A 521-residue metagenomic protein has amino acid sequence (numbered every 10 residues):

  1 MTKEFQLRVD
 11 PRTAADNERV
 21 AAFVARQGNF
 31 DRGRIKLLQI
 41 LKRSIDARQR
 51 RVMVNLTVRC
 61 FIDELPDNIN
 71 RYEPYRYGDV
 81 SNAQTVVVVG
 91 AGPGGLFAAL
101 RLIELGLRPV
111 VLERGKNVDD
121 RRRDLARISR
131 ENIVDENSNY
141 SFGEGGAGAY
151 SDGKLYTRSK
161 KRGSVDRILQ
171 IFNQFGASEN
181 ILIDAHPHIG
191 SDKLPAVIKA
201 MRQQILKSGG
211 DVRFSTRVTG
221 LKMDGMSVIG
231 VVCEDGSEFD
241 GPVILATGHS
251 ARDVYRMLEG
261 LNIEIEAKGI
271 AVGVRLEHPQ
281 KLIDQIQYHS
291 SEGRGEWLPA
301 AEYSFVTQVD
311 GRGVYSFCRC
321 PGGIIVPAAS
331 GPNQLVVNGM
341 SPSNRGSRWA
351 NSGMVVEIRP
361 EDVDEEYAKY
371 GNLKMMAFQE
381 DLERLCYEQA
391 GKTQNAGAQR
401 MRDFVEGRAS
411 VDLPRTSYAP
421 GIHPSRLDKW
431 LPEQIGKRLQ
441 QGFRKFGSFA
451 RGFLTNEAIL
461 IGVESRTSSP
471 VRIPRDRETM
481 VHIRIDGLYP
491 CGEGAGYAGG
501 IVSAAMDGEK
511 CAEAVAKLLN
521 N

Functional and structural regions predicted by a protein language model:
T2-V54, V58-Y150, K154-F175, E179-N521: Residues forming the flavin
